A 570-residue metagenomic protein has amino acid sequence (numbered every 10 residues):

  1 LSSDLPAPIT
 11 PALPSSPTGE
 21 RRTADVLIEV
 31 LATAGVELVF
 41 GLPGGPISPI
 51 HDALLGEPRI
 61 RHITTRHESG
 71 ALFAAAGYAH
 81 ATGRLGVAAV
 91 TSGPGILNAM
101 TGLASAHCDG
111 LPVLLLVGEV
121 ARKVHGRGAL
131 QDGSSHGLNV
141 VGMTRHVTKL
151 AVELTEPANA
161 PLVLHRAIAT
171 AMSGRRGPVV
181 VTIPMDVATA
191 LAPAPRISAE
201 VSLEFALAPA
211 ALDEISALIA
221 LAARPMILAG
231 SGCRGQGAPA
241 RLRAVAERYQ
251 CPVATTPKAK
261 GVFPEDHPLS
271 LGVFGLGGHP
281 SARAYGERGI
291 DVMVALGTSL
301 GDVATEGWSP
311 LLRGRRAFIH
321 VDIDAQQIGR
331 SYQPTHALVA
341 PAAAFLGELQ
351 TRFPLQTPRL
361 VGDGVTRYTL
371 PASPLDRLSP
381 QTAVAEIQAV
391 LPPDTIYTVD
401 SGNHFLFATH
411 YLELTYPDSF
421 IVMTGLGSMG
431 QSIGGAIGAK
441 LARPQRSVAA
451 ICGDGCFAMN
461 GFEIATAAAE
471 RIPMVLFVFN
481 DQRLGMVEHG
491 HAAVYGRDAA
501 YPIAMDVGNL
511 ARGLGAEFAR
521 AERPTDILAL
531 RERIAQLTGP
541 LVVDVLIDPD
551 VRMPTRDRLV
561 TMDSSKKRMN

Functional and structural regions predicted by a protein language model:
S2-F353, V390-P393, T466, P473-L476 (+1 more regions): N-terminal alpha/beta PP-like core and its mobile active-site loop of ThDP/TPP-dependent enzymes
T10-L13, H146-E153, G362-D376, L514: Short glycine/proline- and acidic residue-enriched helix-loop micro-motifs that form flexible lids or anion-recognition
A24-I28, A32-A34, L42-G45, I50-E57 (+2 more regions): Active-site diphosphate/adenylate-binding microenvironment
P112, G126-S135, A284-E287, I328-S331 (+4 more regions): Thiamine diphosphate
R176-V179, L355-G364, V542: Flexible, glycine/charged-enriched surface loops at secondary-structure junctions
T182, T398-D400, D544: Short beta-strand segments
D186, G232, G402, L546-D548: Active-site beta-loop-alpha junctions enriched in small/polar residues
A246-E247, R313, R352-Q356, G453-G455 (+1 more regions): Short, electropositive alpha-helical surface patch
